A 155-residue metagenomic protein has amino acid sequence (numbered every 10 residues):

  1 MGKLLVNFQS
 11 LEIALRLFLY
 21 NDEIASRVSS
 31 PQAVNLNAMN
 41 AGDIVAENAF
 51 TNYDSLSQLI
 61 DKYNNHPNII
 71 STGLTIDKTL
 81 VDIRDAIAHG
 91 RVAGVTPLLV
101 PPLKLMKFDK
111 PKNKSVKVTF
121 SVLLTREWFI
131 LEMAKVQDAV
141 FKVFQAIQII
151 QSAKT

Functional and structural regions predicted by a protein language model:
M1-Q58, T72-D82, H89-L98, E127-K154: Amphipathic alpha-helical interface elements
L59-Y63: Membrane-helix interface/capping segments
P101-K117: Short secondary-structure subsegments characteristic of cysteine-rich extracellular domains
K117-L131: Individual transmembrane alpha-helices with interfacial aromatic-anchor signatures
